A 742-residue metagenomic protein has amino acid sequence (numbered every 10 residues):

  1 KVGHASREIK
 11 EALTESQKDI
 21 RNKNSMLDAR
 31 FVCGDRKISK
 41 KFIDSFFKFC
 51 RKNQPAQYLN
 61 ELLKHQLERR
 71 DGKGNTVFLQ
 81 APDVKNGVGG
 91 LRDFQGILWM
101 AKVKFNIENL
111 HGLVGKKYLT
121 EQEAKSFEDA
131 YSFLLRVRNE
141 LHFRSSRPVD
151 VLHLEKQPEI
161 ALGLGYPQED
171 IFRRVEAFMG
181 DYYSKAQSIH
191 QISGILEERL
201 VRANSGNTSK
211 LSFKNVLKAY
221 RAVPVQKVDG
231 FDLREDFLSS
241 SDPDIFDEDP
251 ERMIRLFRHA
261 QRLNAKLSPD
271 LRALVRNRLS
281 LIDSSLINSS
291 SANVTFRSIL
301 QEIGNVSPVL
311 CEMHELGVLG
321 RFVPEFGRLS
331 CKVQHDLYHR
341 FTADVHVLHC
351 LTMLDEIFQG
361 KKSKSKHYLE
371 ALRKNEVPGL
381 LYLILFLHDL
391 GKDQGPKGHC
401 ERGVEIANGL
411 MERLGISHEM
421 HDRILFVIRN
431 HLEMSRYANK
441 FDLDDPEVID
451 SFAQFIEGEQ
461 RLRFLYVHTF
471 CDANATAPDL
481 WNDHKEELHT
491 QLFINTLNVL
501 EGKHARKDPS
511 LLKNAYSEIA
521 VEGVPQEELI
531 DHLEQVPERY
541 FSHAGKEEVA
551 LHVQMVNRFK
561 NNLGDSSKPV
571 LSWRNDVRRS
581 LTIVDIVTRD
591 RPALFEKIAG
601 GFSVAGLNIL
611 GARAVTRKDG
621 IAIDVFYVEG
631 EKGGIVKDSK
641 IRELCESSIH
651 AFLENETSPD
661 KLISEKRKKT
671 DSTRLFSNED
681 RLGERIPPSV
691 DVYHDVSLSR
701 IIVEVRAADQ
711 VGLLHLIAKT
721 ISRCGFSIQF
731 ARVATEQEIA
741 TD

Functional and structural regions predicted by a protein language model:
V2-H339: Non-catalytic interface/linker regions that flank or bridge core catalytic/transmembrane domains
V2-R7, E11-S16, R30, I282-L300 (+5 more regions): Conserved catalytic alpha/beta cores of large enzymes that bind or transform nucleotide phosphates and polynucleotides
V32-R36, S45-A56, Q80, V84-G89 (+25 more regions): Hydrophobic alpha-helical scaffolding
Q95, H190, G194, H314 (+8 more regions): Amphipathic, well-packed alpha-helical segments that form the structural scaffold of globular domains
M100-Y118, Q122, Y338-L381, D389 (+3 more regions): Alpha-helical phosphate/pyrophosphate-handling elements in metalloenzyme active cores
E128-L135, V333, T342-A343, L369-G502: Divalent metal-dependent catalytic cores for phosphoryl transfer on phosphate-bearing substrates
F133-L134, R173-R174, F178-F237, P308 (+1 more regions): Regulatory modules associated with amino-acid/nitrogen control
